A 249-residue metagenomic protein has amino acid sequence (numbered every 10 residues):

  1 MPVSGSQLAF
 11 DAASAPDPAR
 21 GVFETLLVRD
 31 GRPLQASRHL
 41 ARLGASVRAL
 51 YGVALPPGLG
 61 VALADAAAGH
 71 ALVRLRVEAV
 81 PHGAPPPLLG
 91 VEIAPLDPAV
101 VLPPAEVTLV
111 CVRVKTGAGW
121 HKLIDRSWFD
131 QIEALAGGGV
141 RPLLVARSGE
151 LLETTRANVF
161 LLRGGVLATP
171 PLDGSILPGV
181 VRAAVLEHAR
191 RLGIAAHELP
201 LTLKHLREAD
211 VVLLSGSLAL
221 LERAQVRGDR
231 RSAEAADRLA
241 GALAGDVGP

Functional and structural regions predicted by a protein language model:
M1-R74, E78-P249: Helix-start/capping segments and mature chain N-termini
